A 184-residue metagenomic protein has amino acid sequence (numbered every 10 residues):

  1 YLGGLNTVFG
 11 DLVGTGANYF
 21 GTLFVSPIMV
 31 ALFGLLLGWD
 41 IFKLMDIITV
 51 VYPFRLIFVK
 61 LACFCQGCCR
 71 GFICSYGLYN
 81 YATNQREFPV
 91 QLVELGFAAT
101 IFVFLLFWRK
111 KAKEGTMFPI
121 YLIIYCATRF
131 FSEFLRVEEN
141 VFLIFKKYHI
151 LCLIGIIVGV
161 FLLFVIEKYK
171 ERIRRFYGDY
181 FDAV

Functional and structural regions predicted by a protein language model:
Y1-V184: A feature for loop-to-transmembrane-helix boundaries and adjacent hydrophobic helices in multi-pass integral membrane
